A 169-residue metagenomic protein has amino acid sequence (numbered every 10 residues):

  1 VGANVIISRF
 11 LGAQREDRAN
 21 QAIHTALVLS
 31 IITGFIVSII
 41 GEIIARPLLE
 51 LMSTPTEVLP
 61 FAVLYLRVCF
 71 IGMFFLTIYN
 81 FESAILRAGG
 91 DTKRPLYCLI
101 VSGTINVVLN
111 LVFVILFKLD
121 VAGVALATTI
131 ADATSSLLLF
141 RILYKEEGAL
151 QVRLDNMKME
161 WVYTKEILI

Functional and structural regions predicted by a protein language model:
V1-V37, L76-P95: Small-residue-rich hydrophobic transmembrane alpha-helices
I7-G12, A19, L48, A62 (+7 more regions): Hydrophobic/aromatic residues within transmembrane alpha-helices of membrane transport systems, especially the TMDs
V28-T33, V63-C69, K93-Y97, K165 (+1 more regions): Short alpha-helical transmembrane interface motifs in multi-pass membrane proteins
L29, F35-R46, L51, V68 (+3 more regions): Membrane-embedded alpha-helical segments of multi-pass transporters/permeases
S30, L66-C69, M73, D91 (+2 more regions): Residue-level recognition of transmembrane alpha-helices in multi-pass small-molecule transporters/permeases
T56-Y79: Alpha-helical transmembrane segments of multi-pass membrane proteins
K93, G103-S136: Membrane-interface helix-loop junctions in multi-pass transport and translocation proteins
T128, L137-I169: Interhelical loop/hinge segments that connect adjacent transmembrane helices in multipass membrane
